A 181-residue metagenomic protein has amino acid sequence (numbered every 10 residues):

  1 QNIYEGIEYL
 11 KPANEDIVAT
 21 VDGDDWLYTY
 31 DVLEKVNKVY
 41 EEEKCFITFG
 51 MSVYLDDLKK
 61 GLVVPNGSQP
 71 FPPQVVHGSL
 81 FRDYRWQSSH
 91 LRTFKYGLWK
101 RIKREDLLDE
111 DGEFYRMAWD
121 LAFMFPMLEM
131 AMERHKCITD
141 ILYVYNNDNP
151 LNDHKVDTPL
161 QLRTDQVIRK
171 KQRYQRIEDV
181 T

Functional and structural regions predicted by a protein language model:
Q1-V180: Nucleotide-sugar donor-binding/catalytic module of glycosyltransferases that assemble extracellular/cell-envelope
